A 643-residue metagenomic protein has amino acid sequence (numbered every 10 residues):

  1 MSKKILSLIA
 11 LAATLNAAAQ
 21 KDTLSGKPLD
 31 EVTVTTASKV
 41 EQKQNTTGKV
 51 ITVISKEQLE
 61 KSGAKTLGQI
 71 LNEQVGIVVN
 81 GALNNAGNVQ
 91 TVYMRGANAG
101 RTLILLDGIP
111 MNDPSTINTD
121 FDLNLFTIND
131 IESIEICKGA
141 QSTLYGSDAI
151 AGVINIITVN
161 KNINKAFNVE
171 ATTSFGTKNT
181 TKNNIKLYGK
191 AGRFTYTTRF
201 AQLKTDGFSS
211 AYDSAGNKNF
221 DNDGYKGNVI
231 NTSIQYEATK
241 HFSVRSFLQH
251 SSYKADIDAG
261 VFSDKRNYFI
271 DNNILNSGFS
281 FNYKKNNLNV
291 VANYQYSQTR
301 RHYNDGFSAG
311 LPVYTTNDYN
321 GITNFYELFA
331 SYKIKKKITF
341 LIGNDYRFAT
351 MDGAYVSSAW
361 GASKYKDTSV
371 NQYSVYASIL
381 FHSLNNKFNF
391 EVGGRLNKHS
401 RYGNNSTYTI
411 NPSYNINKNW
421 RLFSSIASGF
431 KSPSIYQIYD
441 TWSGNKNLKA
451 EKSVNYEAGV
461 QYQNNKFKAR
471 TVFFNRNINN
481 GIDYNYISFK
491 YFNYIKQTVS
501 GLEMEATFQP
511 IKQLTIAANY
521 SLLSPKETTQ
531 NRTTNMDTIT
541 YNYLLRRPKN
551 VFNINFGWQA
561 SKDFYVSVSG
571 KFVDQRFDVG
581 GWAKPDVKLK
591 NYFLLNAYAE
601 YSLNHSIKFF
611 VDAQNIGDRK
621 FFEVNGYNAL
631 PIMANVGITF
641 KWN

Functional and structural regions predicted by a protein language model:
E31-S62, T91: N-terminal periplasmic "start-of-domain" segments of outer-membrane beta-barrel proteins
L67-I70, Q90-Y93, L105, F121-F126 (+3 more regions): N-terminal periplasmic accessory domains that precede and gate Gram-negative outer-membrane beta-barrel machines
G68, N72-P110: Extracytoplasmic beta-strand/coil segments of soluble accessory domains associated with Gram-negative outer-membrane
P110-K138: Short acidic/polar hinge/loop motifs at secondary-structure boundaries that mediate gating or recognition
N155, I163-N164, G189-I270: Periplasmic-side early beta-strands and strand-to-turn transitions of outer-membrane beta-barrels
T239, K335-L341, D345, A349 (+4 more regions): Structural signature of Gram-negative outer-membrane beta-barrels, strongest in the C-terminal barrel of TonB-dependent
S263-K284, Y319, R421, S425-N479 (+2 more regions): Outer-membrane beta-barrel signature, preferentially recognizing the C-terminal barrel domain of Gram-negative
S383-F388, N475, Y494-G580, H605 (+1 more regions): Gram-negative outer-membrane beta-barrel transporters
